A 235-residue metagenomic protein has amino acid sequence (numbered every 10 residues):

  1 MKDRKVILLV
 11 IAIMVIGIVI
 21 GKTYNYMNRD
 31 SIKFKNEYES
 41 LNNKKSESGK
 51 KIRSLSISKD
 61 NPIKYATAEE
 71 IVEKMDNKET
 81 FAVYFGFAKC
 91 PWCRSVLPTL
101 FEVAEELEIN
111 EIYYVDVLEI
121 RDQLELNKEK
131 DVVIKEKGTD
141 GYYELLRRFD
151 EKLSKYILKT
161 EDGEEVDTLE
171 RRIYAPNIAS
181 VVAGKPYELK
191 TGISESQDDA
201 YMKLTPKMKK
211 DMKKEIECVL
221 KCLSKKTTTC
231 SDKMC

Functional and structural regions predicted by a protein language model:
M1-P62, E217-C235: N-terminal targeting signals for export/organelle localization
I57-A66, F85, I109-T160: Thiol-based oxidoreductase modules, predominantly thioredoxin-like and allied folds used for disulfide exchange
N61-T80: A short beta-strand-turn-helix
D76-C90, L100: Short active-site neighborhood of thiol/selenol oxidoreductases, capturing the structured segment around
C90-R94, I178: The canonical Cys-X-X-Cys-His
C93-E108: Typically the conserved alpha-helix immediately C-terminal to a functionally engaged Cys/Sec in thioredoxin-like
K130-G184, E188-S196: Structural micro-motif
V166-C235: Non-catalytic, surface beta->alpha helical segment in thiol-disulfide oxidoreductase systems
